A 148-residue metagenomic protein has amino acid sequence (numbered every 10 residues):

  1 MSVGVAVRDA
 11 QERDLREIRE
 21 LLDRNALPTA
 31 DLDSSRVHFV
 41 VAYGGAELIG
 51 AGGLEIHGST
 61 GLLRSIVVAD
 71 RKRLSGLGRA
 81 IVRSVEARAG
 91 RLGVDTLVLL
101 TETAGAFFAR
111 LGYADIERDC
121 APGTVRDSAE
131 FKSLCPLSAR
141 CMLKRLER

Functional and structural regions predicted by a protein language model:
M1-D31, A139-C141, E147-R148: Short amphipathic alpha-helix that is part of the acyltransferase structural core
D14, S59, T103-A104: A generic "binding-loop/recognition-motif" signal
V41, E47-E55, T60-V67: Conserved beta-strand in the GNAT
I66-R73, T103: A short, internal acetyl-CoA/4′-phosphopantetheine-binding micro-motif in the GNAT/acyltransferase core
L74-A87, L99: Conserved acetyl-CoA-binding loop-helix of GNAT-fold acetyltransferases
A87-T103: Conserved GNAT acetyl-CoA-binding A-motif
E102-E130: Conserved active-site alpha-helix within GNAT-family acetyltransferase domains
C120-R148: C-terminal "cap" of GNAT-fold acetyltransferases
